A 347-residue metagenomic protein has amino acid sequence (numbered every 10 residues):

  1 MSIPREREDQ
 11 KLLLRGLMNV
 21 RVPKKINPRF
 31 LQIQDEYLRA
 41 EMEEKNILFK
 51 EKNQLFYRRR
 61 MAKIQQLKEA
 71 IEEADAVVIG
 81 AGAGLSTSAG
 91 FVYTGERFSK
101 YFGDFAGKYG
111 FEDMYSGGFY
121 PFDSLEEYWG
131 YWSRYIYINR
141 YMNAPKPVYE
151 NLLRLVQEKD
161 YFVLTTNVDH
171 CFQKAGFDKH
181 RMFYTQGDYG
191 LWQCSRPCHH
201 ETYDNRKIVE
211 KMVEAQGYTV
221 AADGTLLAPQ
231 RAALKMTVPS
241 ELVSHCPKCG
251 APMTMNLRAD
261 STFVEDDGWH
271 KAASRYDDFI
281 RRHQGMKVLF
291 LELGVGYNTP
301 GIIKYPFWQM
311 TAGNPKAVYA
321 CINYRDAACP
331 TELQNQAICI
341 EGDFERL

Functional and structural regions predicted by a protein language model:
S2-L347: Conserved catalytic alpha/beta core of Sir2/sirtuin-type deacylases, generalized to analogous enzyme cores that bind
